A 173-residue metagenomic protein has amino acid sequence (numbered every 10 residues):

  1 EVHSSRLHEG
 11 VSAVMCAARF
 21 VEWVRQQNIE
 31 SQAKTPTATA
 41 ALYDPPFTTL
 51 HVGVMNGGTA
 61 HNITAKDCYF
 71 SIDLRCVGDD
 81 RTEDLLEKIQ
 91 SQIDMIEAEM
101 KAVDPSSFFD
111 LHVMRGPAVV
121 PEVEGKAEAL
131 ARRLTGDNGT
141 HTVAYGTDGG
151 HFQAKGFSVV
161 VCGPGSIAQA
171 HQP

Functional and structural regions predicted by a protein language model:
E1-P173: Metal-dependent amide/peptide-bond hydrolase catalytic core, centered on the "pita-bread" metallohydrolase fold
